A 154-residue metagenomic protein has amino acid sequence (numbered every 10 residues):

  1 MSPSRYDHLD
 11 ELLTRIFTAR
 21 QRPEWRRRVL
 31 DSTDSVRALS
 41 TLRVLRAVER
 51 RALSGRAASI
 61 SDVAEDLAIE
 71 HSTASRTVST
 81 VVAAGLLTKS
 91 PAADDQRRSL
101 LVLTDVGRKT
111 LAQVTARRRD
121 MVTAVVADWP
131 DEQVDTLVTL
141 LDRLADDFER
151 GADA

Functional and structural regions predicted by a protein language model:
M1-L42: N-terminal leader segment of winged-helix/HTH proteins
D7, Q113-A154: Terminal interaction helix/tail motif
H8-E11, R15, R43, D62 (+2 more regions): Amphipathic alpha-helical interaction segments
T18, R46-L53, T115, D142: Short, locally clustered residues in the helix-turn-helix/winged-helix DNA-binding domain
A38, A92-Q113: Short, cationic-aromatic polyanion-contact patches
T41-V44, R56-A58: Short linear motifs at protein or domain termini
L42-E49, K109: Pre-recognition alpha-helix immediately N-terminal to the DNA-recognition helix within helix-turn-helix or winged-helix
G55-L101: Canonical helix-turn-helix DNA-binding module
